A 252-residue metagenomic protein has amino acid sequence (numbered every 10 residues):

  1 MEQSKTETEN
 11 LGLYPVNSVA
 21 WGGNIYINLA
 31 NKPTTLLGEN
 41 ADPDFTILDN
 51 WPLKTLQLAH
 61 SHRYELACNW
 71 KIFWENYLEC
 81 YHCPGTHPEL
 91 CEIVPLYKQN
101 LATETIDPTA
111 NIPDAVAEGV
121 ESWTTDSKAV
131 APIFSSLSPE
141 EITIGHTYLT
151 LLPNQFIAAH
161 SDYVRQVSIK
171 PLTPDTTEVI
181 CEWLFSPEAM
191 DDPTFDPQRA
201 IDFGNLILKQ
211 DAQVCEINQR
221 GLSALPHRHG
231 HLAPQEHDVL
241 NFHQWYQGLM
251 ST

Functional and structural regions predicted by a protein language model:
M1-I27: Short Fe-S-cluster ligation motifs
N17-T252: C-terminal catalytic domain of Rieske-type non-heme iron oxygenases
